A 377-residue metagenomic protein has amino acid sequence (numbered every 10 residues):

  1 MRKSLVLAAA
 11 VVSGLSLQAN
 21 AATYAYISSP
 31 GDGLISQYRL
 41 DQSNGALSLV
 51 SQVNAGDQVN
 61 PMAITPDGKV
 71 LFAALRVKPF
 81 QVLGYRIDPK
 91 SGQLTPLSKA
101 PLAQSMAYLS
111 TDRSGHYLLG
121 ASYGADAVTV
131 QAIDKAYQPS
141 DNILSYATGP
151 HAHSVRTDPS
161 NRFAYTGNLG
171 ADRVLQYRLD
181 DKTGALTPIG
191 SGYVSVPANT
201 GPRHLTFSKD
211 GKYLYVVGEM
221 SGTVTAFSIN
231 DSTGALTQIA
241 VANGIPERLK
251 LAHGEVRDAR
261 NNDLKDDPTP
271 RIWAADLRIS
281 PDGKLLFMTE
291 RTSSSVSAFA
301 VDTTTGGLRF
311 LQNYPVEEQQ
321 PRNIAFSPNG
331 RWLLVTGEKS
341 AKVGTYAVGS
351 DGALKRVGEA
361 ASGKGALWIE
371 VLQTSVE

Functional and structural regions predicted by a protein language model:
A21-A46: An edge-strand/N-cap motif at the start of beta-rich repeat modules
P30, R76-V77, Y123, I133 (+7 more regions): Short loop/turn segments immediately following the C-termini of beta-strands
Y38-G45, Y85-G92, Q131-Q138, Y177-L186 (+3 more regions): Short loop/turn segments immediately following beta-strands, especially the blade-tip and inter-blade linker loops
S48-N54, T95-A100, D141-Y146, I189-S195 (+4 more regions): A short beta-strand motif characteristic of beta-propeller blades
L49-G115: Blade-loop segments of beta-propeller domains
G56-D67, L102-Y117, Y146-F163, S195-G211 (+3 more regions): Beta-rich, blade/repeat-based domains predominating in secreted/periplasmic proteins but also intracellular
E338-K342, V348-D351, K355-E377: Blade-level signature of beta-propeller repeat domains, shared across WD40, Kelch, NHL, RCC1 and BNR/Asp-box propellers
